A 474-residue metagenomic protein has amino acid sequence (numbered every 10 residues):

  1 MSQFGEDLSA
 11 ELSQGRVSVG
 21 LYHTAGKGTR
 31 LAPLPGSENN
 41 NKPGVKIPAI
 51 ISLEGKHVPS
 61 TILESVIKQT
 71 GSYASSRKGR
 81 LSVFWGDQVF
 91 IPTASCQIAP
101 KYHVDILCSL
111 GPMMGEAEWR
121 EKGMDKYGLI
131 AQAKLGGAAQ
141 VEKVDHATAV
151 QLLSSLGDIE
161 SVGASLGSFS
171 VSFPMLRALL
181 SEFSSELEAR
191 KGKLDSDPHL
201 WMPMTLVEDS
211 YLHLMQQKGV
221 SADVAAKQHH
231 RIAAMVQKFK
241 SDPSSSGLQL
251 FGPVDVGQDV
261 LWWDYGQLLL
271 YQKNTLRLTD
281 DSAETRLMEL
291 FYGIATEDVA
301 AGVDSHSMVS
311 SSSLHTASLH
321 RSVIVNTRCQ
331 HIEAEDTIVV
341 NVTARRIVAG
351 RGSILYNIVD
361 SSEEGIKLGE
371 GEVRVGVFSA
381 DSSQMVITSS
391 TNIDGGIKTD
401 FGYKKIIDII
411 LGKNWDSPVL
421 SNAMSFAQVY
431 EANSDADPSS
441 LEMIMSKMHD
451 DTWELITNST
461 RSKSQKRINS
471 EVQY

Functional and structural regions predicted by a protein language model:
M1-S282, N326-Y474: Unchanged
E284-A301: Long, charged amphipathic helices and adjacent flexible linkers at domain junctions
G302, H306-S307, T316-S322, I332-T337: Extended repeat-based interaction scaffolds and adjacent low-complexity, acidic/S/T/P-biased segments that form broad
S311-S312: A glycine- and small/hydrophobic-rich beta-loop-beta segment that serves as a flexible "lid/hinge" or phosphate-binding
